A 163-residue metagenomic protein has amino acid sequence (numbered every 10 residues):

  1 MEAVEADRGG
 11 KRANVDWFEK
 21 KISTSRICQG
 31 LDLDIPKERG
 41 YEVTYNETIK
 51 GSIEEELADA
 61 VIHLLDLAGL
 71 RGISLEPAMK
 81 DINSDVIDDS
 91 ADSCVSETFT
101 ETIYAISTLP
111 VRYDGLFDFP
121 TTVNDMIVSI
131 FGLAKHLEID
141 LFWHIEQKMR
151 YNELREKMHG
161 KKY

Functional and structural regions predicted by a protein language model:
M1-Y163: Flexible "arm" and connector segments at domain edges
